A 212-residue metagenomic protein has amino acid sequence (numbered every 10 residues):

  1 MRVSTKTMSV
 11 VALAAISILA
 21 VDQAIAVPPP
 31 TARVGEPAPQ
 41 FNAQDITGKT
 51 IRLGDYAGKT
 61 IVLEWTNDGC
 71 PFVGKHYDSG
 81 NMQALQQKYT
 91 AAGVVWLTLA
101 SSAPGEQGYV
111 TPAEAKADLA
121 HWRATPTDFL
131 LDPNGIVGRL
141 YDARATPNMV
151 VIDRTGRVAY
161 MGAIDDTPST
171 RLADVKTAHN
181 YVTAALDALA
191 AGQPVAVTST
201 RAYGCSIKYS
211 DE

Functional and structural regions predicted by a protein language model:
R2-V11: Bacterial N-terminal signal peptides that target proteins for export
V10-A20: Bacterial N-terminal signal peptides
A20-Q40: N-proximal helix/coil linker or "cap" segments that precede and/or mark the start of modular domains
P39, A124-T127, A143-V150: Structural micro-motif
F41-I61: A short beta-strand-turn-helix
D55-G74, L186: Short active-site neighborhood of thiol/selenol oxidoreductases, capturing the structured segment around
G74-W122, D132-L140: Structural microenvironment flanking redox-active thiols in thiol-disulfide oxidoreductases
V151-E212: Thiol-/selenol-based redox modules, centered on thioredoxin-like and closely related oxidoreductase domains
